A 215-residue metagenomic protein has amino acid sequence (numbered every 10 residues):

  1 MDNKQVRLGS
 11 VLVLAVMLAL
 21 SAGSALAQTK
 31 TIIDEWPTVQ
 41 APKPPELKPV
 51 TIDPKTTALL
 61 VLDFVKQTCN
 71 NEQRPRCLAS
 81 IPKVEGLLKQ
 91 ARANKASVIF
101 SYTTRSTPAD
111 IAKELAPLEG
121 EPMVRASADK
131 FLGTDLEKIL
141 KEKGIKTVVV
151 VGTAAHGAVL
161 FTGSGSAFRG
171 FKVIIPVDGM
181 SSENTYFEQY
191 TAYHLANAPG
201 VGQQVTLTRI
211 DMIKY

Functional and structural regions predicted by a protein language model:
D2-L12: Bacterial N-terminal signal peptides that target proteins for export
V11-S21: Bacterial N-terminal signal peptides
G23-A27: Sec/Tat signal peptide C-region and signal peptidase I cleavage site
Q28-A58, G86, R105-Y215: Active-site-adjacent betaalpha module
K30-T38, C69-L78: Acidic/histidine-rich helix-loop elements that form or flank divalent-metal/phosphate-binding sites at the catalytic
L60-E72: Acidic/histidine-rich, surface-exposed loop or edge segments in extracytoplasmic proteins
F64, F100-T103, V177: A cross-domain feature marking catalytic cores of carbohydrate-active enzymes and several ubiquitous metabolic/repair
Q73-A91, A96-F100: A short alpha/beta connector and helix-capping loop motif
